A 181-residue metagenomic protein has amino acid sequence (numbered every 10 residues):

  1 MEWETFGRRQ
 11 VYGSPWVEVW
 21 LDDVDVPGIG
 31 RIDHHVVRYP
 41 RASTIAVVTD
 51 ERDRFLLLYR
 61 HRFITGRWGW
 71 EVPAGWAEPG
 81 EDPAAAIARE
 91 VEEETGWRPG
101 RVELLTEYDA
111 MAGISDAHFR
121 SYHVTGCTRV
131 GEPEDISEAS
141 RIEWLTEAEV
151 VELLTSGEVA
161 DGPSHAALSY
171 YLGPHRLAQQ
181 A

Functional and structural regions predicted by a protein language model:
M1-W3: Conserved N-terminal entry element of GNAT/NAT acetyltransferase domains
F6-I45, E51: Acidic, metal-coordinating catalytic segment for phosphate/diphosphate chemistry, firing primarily on the Nudix
Q10-S14, P27, F63, Y108-F119: Acidic pyrophosphate-coordinating catalytic loop
E18-D22, W68, H118-R120: Short beta-strand micro-motifs in enzyme catalytic cores
I32, R41-I45, D50, G75-P163: Unchanged
V37-R38, R62, A166: A generic structural motif
R41-R67, E71-A74: A glycine-rich, hydrophobic loop/mini-helix early in the fold
E152-A181: Long hydrophobic alpha-helical segments typical of transmembrane helices together with their membrane-interfacial
